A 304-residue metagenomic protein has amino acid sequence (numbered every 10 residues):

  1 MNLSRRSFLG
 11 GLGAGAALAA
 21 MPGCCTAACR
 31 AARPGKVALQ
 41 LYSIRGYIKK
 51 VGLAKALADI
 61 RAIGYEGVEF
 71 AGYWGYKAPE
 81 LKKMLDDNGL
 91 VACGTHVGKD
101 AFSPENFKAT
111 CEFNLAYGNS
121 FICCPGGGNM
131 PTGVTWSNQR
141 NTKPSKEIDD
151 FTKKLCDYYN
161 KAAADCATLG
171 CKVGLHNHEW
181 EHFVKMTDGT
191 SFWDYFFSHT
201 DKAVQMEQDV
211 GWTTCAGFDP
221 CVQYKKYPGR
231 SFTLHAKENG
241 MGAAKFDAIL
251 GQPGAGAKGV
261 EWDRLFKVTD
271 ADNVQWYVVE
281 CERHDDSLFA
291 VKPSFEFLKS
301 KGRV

Functional and structural regions predicted by a protein language model:
M1-A16: N-terminal secretory signal peptides and thylakoid transit peptides that target proteins across membranes
G23-V51, D59: C-terminal segment of N-terminal export signals and the immediately downstream linker at the start of the mature
A32, A58-A62, Y76-A92, N106-N119 (+4 more regions): Acidic (Asp/Glu)-rich catalytic clusters
L39, I60, V68, L85 (+4 more regions): Conserved, mostly hydrophobic/aromatic
Y42-I44, A71-Y73, V97-D100, G127 (+4 more regions): Active-site beta-loop-alpha junctions enriched in small/polar residues
R45, A56-L57, E66, M186 (+3 more regions): Gly/Pro-rich active-site loop or hairpin
G67, W74, V91-C93, D100-M206 (+1 more regions): Active-site acidic/histidine proton-transfer and metal-coordination neighborhood in alpha/beta enzyme cores
L288-R303: C-terminal helical cap(s) of enzyme catalytic domains, especially alpha/beta-barrels
